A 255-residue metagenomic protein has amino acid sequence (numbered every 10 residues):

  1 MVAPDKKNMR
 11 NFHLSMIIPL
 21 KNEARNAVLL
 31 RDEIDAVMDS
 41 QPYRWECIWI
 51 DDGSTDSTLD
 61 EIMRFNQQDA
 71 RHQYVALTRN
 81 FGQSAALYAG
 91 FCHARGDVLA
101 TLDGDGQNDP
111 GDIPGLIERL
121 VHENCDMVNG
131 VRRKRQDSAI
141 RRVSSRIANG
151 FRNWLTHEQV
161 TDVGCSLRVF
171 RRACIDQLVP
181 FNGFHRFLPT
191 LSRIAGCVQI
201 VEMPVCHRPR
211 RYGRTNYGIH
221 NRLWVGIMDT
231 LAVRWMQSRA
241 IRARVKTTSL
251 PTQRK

Functional and structural regions predicted by a protein language model:
V2-A139, R146, A173, Q177 (+2 more regions): Structured catalytic core of nucleotide-sugar glycosyltransferases
V2-F12, G150, H157, F181-K255: Hydrophobic helical membrane-anchoring modules
S54, R79, Q136, I140 (+3 more regions): Residue-level signature of the cytosolic catalytic core of signaling kinases
Q73, V143-G150, L155-Q159, R222: Long helical/loop segments within the catalytic core of UDP-sugar-dependent glycosyltransferases, especially the large
A86, L116, S166, L188-P189: Short, hydrophobic alpha-helical packing/hinge segments within bilobed ligand-binding/sensory domains
H93, R119, W154, I194-A195: Conserved catalytic core of Hanks-type protein kinase domains
R132-A139, N153-R168, H185, I194: A recurrent flexible, glycine/aromatic-enriched loop bordering the glycosyltransferase active site that acts as
V169, I175-D176, S192: Catalytic-core segments of class I nucleotidyltransferases/pyrophosphorylases that form NMP-activated intermediates
